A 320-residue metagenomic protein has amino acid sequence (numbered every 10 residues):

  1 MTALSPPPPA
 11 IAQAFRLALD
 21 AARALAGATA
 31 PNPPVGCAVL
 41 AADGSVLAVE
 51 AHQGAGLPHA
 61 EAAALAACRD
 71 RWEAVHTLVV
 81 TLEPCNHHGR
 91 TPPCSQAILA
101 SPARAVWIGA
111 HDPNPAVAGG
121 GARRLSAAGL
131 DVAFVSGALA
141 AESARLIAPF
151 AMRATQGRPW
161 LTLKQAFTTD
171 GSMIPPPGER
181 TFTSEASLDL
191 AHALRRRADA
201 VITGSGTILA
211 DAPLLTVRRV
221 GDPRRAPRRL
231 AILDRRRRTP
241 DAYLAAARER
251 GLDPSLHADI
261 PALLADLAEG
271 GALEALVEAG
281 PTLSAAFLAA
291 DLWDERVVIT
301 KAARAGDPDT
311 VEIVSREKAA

Functional and structural regions predicted by a protein language model:
A10-A30, R153: Short, basic/aromatic recognition patches
A18, G36, C85, L125 (+5 more regions): Residue-level signal for inorganic ion chemistry
P34-G44, K164-A166, E312: Short beta-strand scaffold segments in enzyme catalytic cores
V39-E142, A286-L288: Zn2+-dependent cytidine deaminase-like catalytic core
R104-D112, I202-T203, R229-R236, P254-S255 (+1 more regions): Short internal beta-strands
P149-M152, Q156-L276, P281-A285: Active-site ligand-binding patch in enzyme domains
I260-A262, R304-A320: Conserved histidine-centered catalytic loops in small-molecule metabolism enzymes
L283, F287-I299: Short acidic amphipathic segments
